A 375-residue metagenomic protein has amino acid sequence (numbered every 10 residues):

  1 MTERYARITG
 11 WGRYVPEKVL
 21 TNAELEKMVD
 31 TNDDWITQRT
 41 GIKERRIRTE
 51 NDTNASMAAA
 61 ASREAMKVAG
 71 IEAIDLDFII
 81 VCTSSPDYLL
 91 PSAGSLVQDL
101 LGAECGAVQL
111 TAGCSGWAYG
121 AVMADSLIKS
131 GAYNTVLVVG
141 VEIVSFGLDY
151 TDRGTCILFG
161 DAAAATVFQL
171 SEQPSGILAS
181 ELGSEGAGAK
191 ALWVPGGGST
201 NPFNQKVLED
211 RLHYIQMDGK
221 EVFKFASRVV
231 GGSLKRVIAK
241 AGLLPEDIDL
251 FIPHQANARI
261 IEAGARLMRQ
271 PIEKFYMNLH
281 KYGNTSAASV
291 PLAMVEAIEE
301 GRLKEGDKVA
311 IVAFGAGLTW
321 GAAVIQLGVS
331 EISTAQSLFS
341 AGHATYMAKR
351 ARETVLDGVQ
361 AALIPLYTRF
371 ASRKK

Functional and structural regions predicted by a protein language model:
M1-E50, D152-K224, R228, G232 (+1 more regions): Condensing-enzyme catalytic core mediating Claisen C-C bond formation in acyl metabolism
E3, K67-I74, P86-E221, K235 (+1 more regions): Acyl-thioester C-C bond-transforming condensing/cleaving domain
I8-G10, I36, A65, I79 (+8 more regions): Buried hydrophobic positions in well-ordered alpha/beta secondary-structure cores of metabolic enzymes
T31-N32, D52-A69, A93, F225-A241 (+1 more regions): Short, well-ordered amphipathic alpha-helical segments that serve as non-catalytic structural scaffolds within diverse
W35-S56, T83-V136, A265-A293: Conserved catalytic cysteine-centered active-site region of acyl-thioester-dependent Claisen-condensing enzymes
I74-C82, P245-H254: Short glycine-rich phosphate-binding loop at a beta-alpha junction
A226, D249-M268: Active-site pocket-lining segment
R236-K240, D247, L267: Membrane-interfacial loop- and helix-cap regions that link adjacent transmembrane helices in polytopic membrane proteins
